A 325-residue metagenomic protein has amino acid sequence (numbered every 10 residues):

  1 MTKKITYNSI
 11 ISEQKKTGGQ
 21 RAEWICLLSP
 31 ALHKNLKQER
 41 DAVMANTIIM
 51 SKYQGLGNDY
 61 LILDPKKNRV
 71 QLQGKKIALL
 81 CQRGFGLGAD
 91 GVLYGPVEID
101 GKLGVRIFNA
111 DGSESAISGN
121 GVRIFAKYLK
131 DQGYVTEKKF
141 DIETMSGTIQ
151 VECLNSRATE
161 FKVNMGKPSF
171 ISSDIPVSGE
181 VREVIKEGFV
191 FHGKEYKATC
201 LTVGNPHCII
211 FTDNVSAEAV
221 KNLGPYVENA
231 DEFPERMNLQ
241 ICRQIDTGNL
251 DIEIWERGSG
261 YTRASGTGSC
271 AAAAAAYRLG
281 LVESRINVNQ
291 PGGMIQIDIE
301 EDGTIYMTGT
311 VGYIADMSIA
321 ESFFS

Functional and structural regions predicted by a protein language model:
K4-I5, K15-T17, N35: Polybasic, lysine-rich low-complexity intrinsically disordered segments
S9-S12, S29: Serine residues within intrinsically disordered or low-complexity segments
R40-R157, C208-S325: A glycine-rich beta-to-alpha transition motif near the start of alpha/beta enzyme domains, typified by
S169-Y196: Active-site glycine-rich loop that binds ribose-phosphate moieties when present
